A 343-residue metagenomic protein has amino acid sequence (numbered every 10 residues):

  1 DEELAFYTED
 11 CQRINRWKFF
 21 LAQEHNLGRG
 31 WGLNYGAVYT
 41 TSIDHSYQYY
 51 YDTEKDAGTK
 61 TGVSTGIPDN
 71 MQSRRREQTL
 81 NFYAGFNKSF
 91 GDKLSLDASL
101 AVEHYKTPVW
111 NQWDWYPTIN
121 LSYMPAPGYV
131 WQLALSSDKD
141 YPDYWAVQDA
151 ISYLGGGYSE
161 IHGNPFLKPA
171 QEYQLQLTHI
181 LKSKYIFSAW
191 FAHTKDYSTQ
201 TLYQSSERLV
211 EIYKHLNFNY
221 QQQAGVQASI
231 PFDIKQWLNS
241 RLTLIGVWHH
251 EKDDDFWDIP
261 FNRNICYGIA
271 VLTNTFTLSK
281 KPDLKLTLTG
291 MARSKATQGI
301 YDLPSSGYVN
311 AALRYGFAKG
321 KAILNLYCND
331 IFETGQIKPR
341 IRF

Functional and structural regions predicted by a protein language model:
D1, Y35-T41, A98-H104, I119-L121 (+7 more regions): Transmembrane beta-barrel strands of outer-membrane/channel proteins
D1-P117, M124, Y185-S188, Q222-I245 (+1 more regions): Face-selective signature of the C-terminal outer-membrane beta-barrel domain
D1-Y7, I43-N70, W145-N164, Y197-N217: Surface-exposed loop/turn segments flanking beta-strands in extracellular/periplasmic regions
R13-W17, R74-L80, N111-W115, P169-L175 (+6 more regions): Residues that define the transmembrane beta-barrel architecture of outer-membrane proteins
D44-Y50, T107-W110, D140-A146, T194-L202 (+4 more regions): Outer-membrane beta-barrel proteins
K139-A189, H193-T194, E211-G225, I230-D233: Outer-membrane beta-barrel signature, preferentially recognizing the C-terminal barrel domain of Gram-negative
N217-S294: Gram-negative outer-membrane beta-barrel transporters
F317-F343: C-terminal beta-signal and adjacent terminal beta-strands/loops of Gram-negative outer-membrane beta-barrel proteins
